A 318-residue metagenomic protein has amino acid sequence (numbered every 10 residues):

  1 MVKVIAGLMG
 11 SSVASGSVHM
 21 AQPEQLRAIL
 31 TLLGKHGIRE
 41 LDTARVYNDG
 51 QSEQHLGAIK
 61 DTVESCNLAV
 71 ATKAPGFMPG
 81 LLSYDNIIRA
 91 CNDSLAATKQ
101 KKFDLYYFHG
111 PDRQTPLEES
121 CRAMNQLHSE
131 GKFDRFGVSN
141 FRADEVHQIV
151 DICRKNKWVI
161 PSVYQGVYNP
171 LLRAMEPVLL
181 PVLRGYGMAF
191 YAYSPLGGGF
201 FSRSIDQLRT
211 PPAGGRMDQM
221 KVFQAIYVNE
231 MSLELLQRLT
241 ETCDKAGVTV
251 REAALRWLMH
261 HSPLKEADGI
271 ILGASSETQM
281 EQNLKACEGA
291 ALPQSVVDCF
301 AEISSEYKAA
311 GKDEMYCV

Functional and structural regions predicted by a protein language model:
M1-A69: N-terminal binding-site loop/beta-alpha segment at the start of enzyme catalytic domains that lines or forms
V2-V4, G37-E40, E64-L68, Q100-D104 (+5 more regions): Short, well-ordered coil/turn segments that N-cap beta-strands
V4, M9-S17, R184-T242, A310-V318: Glycine-rich, positively charged active-site loop/lid region within alpha/beta enzyme cores that binds and organizes
A6, L33, L41, L56 (+13 more regions): Conserved, mostly hydrophobic/aromatic
G10, R45-Y47, A74-M78, H109-D112 (+5 more regions): Active-site-proximal loop/turn and secondary-structure-junction residues that shape catalytic pockets, frequently
S15, A21-E24, T31, P79-A174 (+2 more regions): Glycine/proline-rich, positively charged, aromatic-decorated active-site loop/lid region on the catalytic face
I59-K60, R89, C153-K157, L180-V182 (+2 more regions): Short, hinge-like loop/turn segments at secondary-structure boundaries
P195, D218, A225-A290: Conserved short secondary-structure transition element at the edge of the structured enzyme core that lines
